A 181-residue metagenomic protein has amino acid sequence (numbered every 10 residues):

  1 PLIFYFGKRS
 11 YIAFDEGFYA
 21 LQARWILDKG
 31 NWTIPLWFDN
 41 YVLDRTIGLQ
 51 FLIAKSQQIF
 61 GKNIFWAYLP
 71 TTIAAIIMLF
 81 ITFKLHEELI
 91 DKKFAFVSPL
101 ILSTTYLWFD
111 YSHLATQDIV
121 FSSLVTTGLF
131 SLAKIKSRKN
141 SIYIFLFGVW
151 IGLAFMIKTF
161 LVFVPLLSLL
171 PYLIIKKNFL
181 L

Functional and structural regions predicted by a protein language model:
P1-L181: Membrane-integral, polyisoprenol-dependent glycosyltransferases of the GT-C/oligosaccharyltransferase superfamily
